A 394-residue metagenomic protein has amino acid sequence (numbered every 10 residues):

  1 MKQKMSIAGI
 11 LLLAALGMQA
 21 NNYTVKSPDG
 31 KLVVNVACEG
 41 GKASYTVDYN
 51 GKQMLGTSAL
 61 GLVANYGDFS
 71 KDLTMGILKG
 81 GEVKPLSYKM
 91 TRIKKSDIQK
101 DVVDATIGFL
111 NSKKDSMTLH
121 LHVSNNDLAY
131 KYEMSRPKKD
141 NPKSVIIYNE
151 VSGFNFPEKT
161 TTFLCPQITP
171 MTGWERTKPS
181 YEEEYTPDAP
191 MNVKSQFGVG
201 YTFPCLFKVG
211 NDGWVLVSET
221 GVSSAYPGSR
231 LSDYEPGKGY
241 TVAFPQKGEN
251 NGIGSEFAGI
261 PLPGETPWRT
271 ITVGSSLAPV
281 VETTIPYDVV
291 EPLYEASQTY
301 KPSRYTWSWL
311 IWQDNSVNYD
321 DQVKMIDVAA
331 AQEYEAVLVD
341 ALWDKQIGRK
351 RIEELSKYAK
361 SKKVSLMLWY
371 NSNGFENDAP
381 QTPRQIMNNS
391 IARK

Functional and structural regions predicted by a protein language model:
M1-N22: Bacterial Sec-dependent N-terminal signal peptides
A15-M18, L60, L338: N-terminal low-complexity, intrinsically disordered patches enriched in charged
N22-E282: N-terminal accessory beta-strand-rich subdomains and adjacent acidic, glycine-rich linkers that precede catalytic cores
G252-I253, D288, A296, S390-R393: Charged, low-complexity, helix-prone segments enriched in Lys/Glu/Asp/Gln
F257, P261-Q332, A336: An acidic-aromatic substrate-binding cleft motif
P302-K394: Substrate-binding cleft of carbohydrate-active enzyme catalytic domains
